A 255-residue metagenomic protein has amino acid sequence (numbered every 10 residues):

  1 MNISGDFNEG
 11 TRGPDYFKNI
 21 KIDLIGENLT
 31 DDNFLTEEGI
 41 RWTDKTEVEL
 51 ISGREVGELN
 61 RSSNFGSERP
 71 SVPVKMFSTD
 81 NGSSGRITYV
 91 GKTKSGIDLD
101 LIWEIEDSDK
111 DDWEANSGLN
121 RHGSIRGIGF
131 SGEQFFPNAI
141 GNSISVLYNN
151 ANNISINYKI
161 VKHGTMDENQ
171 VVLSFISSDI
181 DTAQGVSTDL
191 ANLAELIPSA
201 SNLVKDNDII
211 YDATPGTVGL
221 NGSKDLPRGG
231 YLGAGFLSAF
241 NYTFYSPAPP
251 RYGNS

Functional and structural regions predicted by a protein language model:
M1-Y148: N-terminal targeting leaders for non-cytosolic proteins
N8, R12-D15, I22, E27-N28 (+2 more regions): Contiguous ligand/interfacial binding patches
S95-D100, K110-E114, I154, A183-T188 (+1 more regions): Short, surface-exposed beta-strand/loop "edge" segments at domain boundaries and coil↔beta transitions
G96-D100, G164-S174: Extended extracellular/luminal ectodomain segments enriched in beta-structured repeat modules
E106-S108, S177-I180: Short loop/turn segments at strand-loop or loop-helix junctions that form parts of catalytic or ligand-binding pockets
Y148-T165, P227-G230: Short beta-strands within extracellular/lumenal beta-sheet-rich domains
A151, Q170, L237-A239: Extracellular Ig-like/FN3 beta-sandwich strand-entry sites
N157-K159, V172-S178, T243: Residues within well-ordered beta-strands of beta-sheet-rich folds
